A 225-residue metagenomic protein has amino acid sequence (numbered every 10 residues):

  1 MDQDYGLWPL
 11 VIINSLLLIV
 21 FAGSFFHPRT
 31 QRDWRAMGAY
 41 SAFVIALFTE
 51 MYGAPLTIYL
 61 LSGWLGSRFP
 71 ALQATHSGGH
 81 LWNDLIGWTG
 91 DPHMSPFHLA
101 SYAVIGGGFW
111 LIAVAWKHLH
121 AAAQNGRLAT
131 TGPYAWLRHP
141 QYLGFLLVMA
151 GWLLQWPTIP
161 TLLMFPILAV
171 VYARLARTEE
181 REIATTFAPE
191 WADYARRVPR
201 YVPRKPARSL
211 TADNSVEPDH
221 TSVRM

Functional and structural regions predicted by a protein language model:
M1-T130, V148-M225: Membrane-anchoring alpha-helices and their flanking helix-loop junctions
P133: Short alpha-helical H-box segment flanking the phosphoacceptor histidine in two-component systems
W136-L143: Histidine-centered phosphotransfer motif of kinases
